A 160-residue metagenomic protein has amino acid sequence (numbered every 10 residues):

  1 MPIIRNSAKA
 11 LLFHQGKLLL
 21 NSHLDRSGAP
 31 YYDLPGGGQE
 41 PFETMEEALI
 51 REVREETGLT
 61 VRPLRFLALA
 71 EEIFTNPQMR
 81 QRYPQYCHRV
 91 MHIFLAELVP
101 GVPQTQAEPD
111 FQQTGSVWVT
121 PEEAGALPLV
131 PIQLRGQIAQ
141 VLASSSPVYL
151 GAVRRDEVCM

Functional and structural regions predicted by a protein language model:
M1-L19, E40-P41: Conserved N-terminal beta-strand and adjoining loop/helix that marks the start of the Nudix/MutT-like hydrolase domain
R5, F13, L34, V61 (+1 more regions): Short connector loops at helix/strand junctions that flank enzyme active sites, especially segments positioning acidic
L19, D33, I93-L95: Conserved beta-strand segments that form the floor/walls of ligand-binding pockets within enzyme and binding domains
S27, Y32, Q104-M160: Nudix hydrolase/Nudix homology domain
Q39-R62, I73-V130: Unchanged
P63-L64, L134: Residue-level detector of family-conserved "landmark" positions at structurally sensitive sites
F66-L69: Residue-level recognition of beta-strand microenvironments
